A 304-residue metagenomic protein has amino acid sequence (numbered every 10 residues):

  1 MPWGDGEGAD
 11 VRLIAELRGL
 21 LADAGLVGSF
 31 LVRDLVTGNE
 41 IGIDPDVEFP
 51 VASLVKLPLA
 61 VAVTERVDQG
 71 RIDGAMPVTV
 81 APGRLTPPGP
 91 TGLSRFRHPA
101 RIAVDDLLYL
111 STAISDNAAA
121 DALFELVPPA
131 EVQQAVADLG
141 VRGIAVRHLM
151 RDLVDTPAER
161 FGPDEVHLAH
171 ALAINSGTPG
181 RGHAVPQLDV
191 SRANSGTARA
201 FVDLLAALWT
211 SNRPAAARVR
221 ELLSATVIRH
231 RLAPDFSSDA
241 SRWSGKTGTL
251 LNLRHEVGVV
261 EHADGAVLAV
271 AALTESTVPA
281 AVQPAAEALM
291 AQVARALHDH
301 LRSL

Functional and structural regions predicted by a protein language model:
P2-A158: Active-site-adjacent loops and short helices of periplasmic peptidoglycan-processing enzymes
P2-R18, A193-A198, V202-R242, T247-L304: Structured C-terminal helix/loop/strand segments within mature extracytoplasmic catalytic/sensor domains
A24-V27, D121-L205, W209: Mid-domain, small-residue-enriched loop/turn segments at the edges of structured enzyme/sensor domains
R33-L35, N175-S176, V227: Short, motif-level signal for alpha-helix interfacial/capping segments enriched in acidic residues and aromatics/proline
N39-G42, S94-R97, G182-P186, L273-T277: A short small-residue
L54, P99, A103, F124 (+3 more regions): Short, contiguous, pocket-lining structural segments that sit at or immediately flank catalytic/ligand-binding sites
P99-A103, R147, R160, S241-K246 (+1 more regions): Short alpha-helical linear motifs
